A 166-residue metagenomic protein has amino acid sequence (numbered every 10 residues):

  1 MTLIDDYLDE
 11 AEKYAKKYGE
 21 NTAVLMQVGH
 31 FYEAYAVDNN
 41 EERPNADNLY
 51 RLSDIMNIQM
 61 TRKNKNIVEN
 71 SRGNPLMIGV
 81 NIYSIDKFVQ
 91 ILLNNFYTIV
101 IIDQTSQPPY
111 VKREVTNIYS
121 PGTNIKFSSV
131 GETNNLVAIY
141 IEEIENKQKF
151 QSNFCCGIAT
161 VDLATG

Functional and structural regions predicted by a protein language model:
M1-G166: Basic, polar low-complexity surface loops/patches
